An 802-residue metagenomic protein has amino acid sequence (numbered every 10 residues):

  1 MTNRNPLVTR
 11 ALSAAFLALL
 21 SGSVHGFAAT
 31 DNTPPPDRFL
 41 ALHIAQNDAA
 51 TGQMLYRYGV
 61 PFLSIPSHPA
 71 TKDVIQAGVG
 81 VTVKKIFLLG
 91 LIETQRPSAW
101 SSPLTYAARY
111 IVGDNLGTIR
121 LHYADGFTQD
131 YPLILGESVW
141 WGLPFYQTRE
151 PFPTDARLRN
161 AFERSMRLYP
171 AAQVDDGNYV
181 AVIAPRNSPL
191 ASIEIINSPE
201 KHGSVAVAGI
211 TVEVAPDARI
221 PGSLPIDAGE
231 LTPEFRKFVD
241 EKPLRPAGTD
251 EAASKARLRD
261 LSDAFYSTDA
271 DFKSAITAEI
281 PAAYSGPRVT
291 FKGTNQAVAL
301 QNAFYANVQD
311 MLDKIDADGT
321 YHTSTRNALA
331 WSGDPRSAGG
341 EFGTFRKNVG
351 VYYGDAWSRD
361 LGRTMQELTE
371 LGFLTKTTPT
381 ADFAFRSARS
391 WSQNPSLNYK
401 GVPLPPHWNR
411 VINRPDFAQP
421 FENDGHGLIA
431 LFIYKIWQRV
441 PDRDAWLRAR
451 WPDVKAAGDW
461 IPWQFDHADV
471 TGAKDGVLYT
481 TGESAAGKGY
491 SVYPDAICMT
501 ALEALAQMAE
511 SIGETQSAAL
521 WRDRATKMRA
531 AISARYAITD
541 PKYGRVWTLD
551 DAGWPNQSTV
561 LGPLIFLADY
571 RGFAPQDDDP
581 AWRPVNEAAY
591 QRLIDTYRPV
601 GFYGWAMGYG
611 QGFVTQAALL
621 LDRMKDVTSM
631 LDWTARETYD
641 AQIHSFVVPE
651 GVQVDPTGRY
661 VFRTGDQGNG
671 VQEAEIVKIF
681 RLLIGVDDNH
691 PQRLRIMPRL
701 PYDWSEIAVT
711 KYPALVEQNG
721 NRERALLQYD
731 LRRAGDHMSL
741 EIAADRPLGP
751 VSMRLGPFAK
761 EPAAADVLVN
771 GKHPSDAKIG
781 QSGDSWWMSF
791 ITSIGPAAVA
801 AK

Functional and structural regions predicted by a protein language model:
A29-E234: N-terminal/edge-of-domain interface segments
S223-Y353, Y536-T539: Low-complexity, Ser/Thr/Pro/Gly-enriched N-terminal "stalk/linker" regions
F235-F265, F342-D355, V402-L428, K435 (+5 more regions): The feature captures the catalytic groove of carbohydrate-active enzymes
L258, S262, Y266-T268, K273-I276 (+4 more regions): Aromatic-rich carbohydrate-recognition surfaces in CAZymes
Y284-Q296, Q309-D310, G362-T377, L428-A445 (+4 more regions): Well-ordered alpha-helical scaffold segments within catalytic/enzyme domains
G286-R326, P379-H407, L431-Y493, L520-K527 (+1 more regions): Active-site acid/base region of carbohydrate-active enzymes
D466-V470, G487-M499, S511-I512, A519-Y609 (+1 more regions): Extended ligand-binding clefts on enzyme/binding-domain cores
K625-K802: Non-catalytic C-terminal accessory modules of carbohydrate-active enzymes
